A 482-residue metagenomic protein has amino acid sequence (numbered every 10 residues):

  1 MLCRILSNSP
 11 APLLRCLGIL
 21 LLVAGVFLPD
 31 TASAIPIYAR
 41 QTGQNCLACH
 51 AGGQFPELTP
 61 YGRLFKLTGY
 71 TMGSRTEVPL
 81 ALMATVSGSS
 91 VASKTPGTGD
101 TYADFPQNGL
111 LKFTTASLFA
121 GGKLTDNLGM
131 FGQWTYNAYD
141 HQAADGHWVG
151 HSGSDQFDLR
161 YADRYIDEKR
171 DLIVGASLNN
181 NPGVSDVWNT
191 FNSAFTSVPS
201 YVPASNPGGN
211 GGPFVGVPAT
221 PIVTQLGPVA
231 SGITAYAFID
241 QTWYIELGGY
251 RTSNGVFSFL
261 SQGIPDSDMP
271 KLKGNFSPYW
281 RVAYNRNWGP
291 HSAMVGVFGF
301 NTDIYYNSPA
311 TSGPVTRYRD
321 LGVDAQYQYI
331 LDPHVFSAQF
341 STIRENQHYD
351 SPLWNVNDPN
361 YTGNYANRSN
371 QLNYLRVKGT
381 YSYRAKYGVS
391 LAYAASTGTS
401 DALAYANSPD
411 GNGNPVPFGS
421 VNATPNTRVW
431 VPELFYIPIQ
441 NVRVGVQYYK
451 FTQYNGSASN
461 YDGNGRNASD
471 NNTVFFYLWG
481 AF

Functional and structural regions predicted by a protein language model:
Q44-G53: The canonical Cys-X-X-Cys-His
N45, V442, A468-F482: Outer-membrane beta-barrel "beta-signal"
E57-T59, L82-S90, F105-G255, G274-P290 (+5 more regions): Outer membrane beta-barrel
R75-E77, N108-F113, W148-S154, T224-P228 (+7 more regions): Transmembrane beta-barrel outer-membrane domains
S93-T95, H141-A143, S185-N189, N254-F259 (+4 more regions): Outer-membrane beta-barrel proteins
Y102-F105, H141-H147, P218-P221, Q262-M269 (+4 more regions): Extracellular loop and loop/strand-boundary signature of outer-membrane beta-barrel proteins
S292-P432, Y436: Detector for outer-membrane/organellar transmembrane beta-barrel domains, recognizing the amphipathic beta-strand
